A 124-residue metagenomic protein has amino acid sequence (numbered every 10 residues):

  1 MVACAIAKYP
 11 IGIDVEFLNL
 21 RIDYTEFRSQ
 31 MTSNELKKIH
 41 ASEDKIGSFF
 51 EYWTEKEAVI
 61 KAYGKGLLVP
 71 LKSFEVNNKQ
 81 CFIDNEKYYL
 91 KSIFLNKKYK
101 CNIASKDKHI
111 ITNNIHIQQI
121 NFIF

Functional and structural regions predicted by a protein language model:
M1-F124: Core catalytic alpha/beta fold that binds nucleotide/phospho-ligands
